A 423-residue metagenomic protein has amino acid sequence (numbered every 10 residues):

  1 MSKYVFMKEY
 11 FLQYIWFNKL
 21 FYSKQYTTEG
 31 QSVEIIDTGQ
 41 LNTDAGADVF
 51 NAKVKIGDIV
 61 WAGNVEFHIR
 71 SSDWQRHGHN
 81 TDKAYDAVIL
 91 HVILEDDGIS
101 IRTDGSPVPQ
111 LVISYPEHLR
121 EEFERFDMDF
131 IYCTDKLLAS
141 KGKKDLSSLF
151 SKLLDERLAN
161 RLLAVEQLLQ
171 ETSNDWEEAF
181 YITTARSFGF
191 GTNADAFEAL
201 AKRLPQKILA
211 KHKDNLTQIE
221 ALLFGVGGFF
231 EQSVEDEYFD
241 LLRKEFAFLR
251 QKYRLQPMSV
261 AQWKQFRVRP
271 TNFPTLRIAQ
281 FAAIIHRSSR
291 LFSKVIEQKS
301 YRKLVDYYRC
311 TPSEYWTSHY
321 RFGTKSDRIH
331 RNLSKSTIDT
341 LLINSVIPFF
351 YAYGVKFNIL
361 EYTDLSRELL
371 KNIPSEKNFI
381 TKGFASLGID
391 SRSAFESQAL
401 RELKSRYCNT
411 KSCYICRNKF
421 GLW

Functional and structural regions predicted by a protein language model:
M1-F11, K19: Low-complexity, highly charged intrinsically disordered N-terminal segments that act as targeting/localization
Q13-S72: N-terminal ordered "arm"
A52-I99, D104: A broadly used, surface-exposed interaction patch
H68, I93, S114-P116, S187 (+1 more regions): Structured loops at beta-to-helix junctions and adjacent beta-edge loops in soluble globular domains
S71-D73, D96-G98, E117-L119, F190 (+2 more regions): Short loop/turn segments at secondary-structure transitions that flank enzyme active sites
A84-V88, V92-L149: Compact, glycine/acidic-enriched structural inserts
L154-A399, S412: Hydrophobic, aromatic-lined core segments that form the binding pocket/scaffold for planar heteroaromatic ligands
Q398-W423: Cysteine-cluster motifs in flexible loop/terminal segments that predominantly coordinate metals
